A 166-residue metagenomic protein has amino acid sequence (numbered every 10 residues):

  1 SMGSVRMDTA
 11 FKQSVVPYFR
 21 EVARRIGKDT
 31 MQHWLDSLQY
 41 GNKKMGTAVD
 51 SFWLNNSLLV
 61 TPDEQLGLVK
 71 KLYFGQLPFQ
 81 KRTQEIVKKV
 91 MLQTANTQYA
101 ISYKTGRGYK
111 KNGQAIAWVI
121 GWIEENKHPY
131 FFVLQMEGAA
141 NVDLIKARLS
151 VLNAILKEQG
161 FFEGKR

Functional and structural regions predicted by a protein language model:
M2, F19-F74: Mid-domain, small-residue-enriched loop/turn segments at the edges of structured enzyme/sensor domains
M2-Q13, T47-D50, T94-K110: Charged/polar, low-hydrophobicity segments characteristic of intrinsically disordered regions and flexible loops
G3-V5, K12-F19, G46-W53, I116 (+1 more regions): Flexible glycine/proline-enriched surface loops and loop-helix/loop-strand junctions
S4-R6, A10, L59, Q76 (+2 more regions): Residue-level preference for alpha-helix termini and adjacent loops
V5-T9, S14-E21, T30-H33, V60 (+4 more regions): Extracytoplasmic/secreted proteins, especially bacterial periplasmic and envelope-associated proteins
A10-F11, Y18, N42-K44, G121 (+1 more regions): Structural recognition of the beta-strand scaffold that forms the well-ordered cores of secreted hydrolase catalytic
F11-K12, R24, D36, L92: Alpha-helix boundary recognition
R24-T30, K70-R166: Structured C-terminal helix/loop/strand segments within mature extracytoplasmic catalytic/sensor domains
